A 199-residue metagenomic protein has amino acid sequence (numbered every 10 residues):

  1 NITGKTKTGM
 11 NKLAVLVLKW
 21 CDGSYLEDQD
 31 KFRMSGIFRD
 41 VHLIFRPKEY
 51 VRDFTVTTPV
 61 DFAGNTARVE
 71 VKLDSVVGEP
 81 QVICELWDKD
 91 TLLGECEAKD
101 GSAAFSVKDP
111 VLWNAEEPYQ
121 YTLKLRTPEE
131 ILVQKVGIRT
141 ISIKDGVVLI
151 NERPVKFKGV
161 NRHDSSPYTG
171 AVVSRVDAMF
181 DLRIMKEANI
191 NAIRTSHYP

Functional and structural regions predicted by a protein language model:
N1-P199: Secreted/periplasmic carbohydrate-active enzymes, especially glycoside hydrolases
